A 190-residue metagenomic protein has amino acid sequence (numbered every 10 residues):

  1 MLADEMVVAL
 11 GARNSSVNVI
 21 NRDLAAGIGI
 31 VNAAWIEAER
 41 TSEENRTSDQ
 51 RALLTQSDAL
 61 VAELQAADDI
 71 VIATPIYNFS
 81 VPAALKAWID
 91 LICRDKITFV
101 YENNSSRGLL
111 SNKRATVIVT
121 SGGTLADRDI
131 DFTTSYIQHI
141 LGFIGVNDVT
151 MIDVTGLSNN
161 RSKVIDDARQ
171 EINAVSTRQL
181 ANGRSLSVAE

Functional and structural regions predicted by a protein language model:
M1-T74, S80-D90, N173-E190: N-terminal beta1-alpha1-beta2 submodule of the flavodoxin-like/Rossmannoid cofactor-binding fold
G11, L109-N112, I144: A short, structured loop/turn motif at beta-sheet edges
S16-N18, K113-A115, N147-D148: Residues at the starts of beta-strands that form the adenosine-phosphate
L24, T120, V154: Cofactor-binding loop segments of dinucleotide-utilizing enzymes, especially the Rossmann-like FAD- and NAD(P)+-binding
G27, G123, L157-N159: Surface-exposed, flexible loop/turn segments at secondary-structure boundaries
I36-R40, I118, D167-R169: Short, hinge-like loop/turn segments at secondary-structure boundaries
R51-S135: Helix-loop-strand module that forms the ligand-binding subsite of alpha/beta enzymes
D127-E190: Glycine-rich phosphate/pyrophosphate-binding loop and the adjoining helix
